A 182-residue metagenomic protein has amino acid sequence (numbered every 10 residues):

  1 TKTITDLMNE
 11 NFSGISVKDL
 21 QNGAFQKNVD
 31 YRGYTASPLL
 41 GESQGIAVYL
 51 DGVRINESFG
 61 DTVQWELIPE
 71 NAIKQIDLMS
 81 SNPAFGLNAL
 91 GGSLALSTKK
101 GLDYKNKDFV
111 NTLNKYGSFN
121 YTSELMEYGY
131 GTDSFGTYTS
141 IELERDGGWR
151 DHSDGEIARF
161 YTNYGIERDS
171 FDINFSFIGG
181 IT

Functional and structural regions predicted by a protein language model:
T1, T5-L7, F25-D30, I46: N-terminal periplasmic "start-of-domain" segments of outer-membrane beta-barrel proteins
D6, V17, G45-I46, V53-S81: Short acidic/polar hinge/loop motifs at secondary-structure boundaries that mediate gating or recognition
G14-N28, L87-L90, S153-E156: Short, glycine-/polar-rich solvent-exposed loops and beta-turns at beta-strand/coil boundaries
K27, Q44, L90-G92, D108-V110 (+3 more regions): Hydrophobic, lipid-facing positions within transmembrane beta-strands of outer-membrane proteins
P38-E42, G86-L87, G101-D108, G131-F135 (+1 more regions): Short loop/turn motifs that connect adjacent beta-strands in outer-membrane beta-barrel proteins
V63, P83-F85, L113-Y116, W149-H152: Outer-membrane beta-barrel domain signature
E66-N111: A beta-strand signature from Gram-negative outer-membrane beta-barrel systems, especially the internal plug domain
Y116-R145, R150-T182: Transmembrane beta-barrel wall of Gram-negative outer-membrane proteins
